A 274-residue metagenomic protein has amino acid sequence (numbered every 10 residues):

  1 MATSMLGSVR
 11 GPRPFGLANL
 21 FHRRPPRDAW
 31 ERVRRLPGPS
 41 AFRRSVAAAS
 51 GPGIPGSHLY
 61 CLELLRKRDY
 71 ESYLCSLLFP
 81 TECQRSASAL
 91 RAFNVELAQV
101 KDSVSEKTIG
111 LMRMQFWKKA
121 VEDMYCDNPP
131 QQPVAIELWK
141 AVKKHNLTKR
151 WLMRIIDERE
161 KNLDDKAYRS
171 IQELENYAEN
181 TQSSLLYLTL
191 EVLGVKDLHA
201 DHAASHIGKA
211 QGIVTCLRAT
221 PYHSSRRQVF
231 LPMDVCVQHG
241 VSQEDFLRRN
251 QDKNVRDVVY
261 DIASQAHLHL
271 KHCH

Functional and structural regions predicted by a protein language model:
A2-K209, I213-K271: Acidic catalytic motifs of isoprenoid enzymes
H274: Short helix/loop segments within enzyme catalytic domains that coordinate or immediately flank catalytic cofactors
